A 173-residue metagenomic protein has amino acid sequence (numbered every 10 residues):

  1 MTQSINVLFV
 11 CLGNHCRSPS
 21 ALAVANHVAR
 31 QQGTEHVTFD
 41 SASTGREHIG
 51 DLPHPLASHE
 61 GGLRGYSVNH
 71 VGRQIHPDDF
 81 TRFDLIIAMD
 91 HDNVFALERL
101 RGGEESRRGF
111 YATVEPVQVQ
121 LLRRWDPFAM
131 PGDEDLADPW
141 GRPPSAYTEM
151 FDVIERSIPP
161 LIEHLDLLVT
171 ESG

Functional and structural regions predicted by a protein language model:
T2-F83, E163-S172: Conserved active-site segments centered on acidic
P19, D90-H91: Short secondary-structure boundary segments
L85, H91-G173: Phosphate-binding/catalytic loops
